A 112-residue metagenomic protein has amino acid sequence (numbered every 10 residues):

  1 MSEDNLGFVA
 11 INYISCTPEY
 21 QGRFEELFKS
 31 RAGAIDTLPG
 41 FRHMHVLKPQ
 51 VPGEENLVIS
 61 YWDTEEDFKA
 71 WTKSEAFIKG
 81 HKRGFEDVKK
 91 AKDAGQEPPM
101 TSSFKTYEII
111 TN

Functional and structural regions predicted by a protein language model:
M1-L6, H45-P52, K82-N112: Glycine-rich beta-strand-turn "strand-cap" elements at beta-sheet edges
S2-Y20: An N-terminal domain-start capping segment
E3-L6, E25, K73-S74: Mobile, glycine- and charge-enriched loop segments and immediately flanking short secondary-structure elements within
G7, I35-L38, E55: A generic structural signal for ordered secondary structure
V9-I14, H45-A76, G80: Short, well-ordered beta-strand segments in beta-rich or mixed alpha/beta enzyme and ligand-binding folds
C16-P18, T64, E108-T111: Non-catalytic surface loops within mature trypsin-like serine protease
P18-H43, A76, G84: Short amphipathic alpha-helical segments
T37-F41, D63-S102: An amphipathic, aromatic/His-enriched active-site/gating alpha helix that lines ligand/cofactor pockets
